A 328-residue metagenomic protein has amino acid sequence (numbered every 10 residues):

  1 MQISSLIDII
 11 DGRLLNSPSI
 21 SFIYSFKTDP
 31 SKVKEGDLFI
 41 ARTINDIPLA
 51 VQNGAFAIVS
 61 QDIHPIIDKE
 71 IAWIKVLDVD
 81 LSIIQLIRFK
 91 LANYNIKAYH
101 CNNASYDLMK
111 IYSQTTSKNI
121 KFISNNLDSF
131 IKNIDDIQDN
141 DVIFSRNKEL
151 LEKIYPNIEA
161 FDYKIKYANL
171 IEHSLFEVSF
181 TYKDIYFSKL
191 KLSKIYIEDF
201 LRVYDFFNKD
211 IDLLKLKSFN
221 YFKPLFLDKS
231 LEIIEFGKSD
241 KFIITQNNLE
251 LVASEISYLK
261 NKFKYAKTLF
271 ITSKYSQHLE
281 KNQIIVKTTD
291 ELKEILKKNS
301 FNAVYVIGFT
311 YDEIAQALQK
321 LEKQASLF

Functional and structural regions predicted by a protein language model:
M1, L81, E149, K194-R202: Conserved active-site and cofactor/substrate-binding residues in soluble primary-metabolism enzymes
M1-F89, L227-D228, F236, Q246-F328: N-terminal leader/targeting and accessory segments in enzymes
I9-G12, S113-I120, N208-I211: Short helix-loop-beta junction
P30, N147, Y182-Y186: Residue-level detection of beta-strand-connecting loop/turn positions
D68-E70, I83-I87, F130-I134, K153-I154 (+2 more regions): Short, charged, surface-exposed secondary-structure boundary motifs
Q85-N147, K189-K191, K229-L231, G237-E255 (+1 more regions): Walker A (P-loop) phosphate-binding motif
I158-A160: Preference for solvent-exposed, low-hydrophobicity sequence contexts
I165-D240, N248-E250, L321-F328: Adenine nucleotide phosphate-binding catalytic loops in nucleotide-utilizing enzymes
